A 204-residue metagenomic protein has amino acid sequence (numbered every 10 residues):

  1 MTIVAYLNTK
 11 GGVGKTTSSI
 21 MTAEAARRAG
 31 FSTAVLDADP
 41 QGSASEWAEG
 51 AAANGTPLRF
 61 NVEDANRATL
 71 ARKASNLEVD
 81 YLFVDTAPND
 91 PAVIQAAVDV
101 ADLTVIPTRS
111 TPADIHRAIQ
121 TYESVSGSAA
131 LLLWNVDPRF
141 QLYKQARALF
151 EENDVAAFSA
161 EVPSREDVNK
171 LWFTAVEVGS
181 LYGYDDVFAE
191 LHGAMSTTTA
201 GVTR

Functional and structural regions predicted by a protein language model:
I3-K10, I20-Q95, E123, N169-E177: P-loop/Walker-type NTP enzyme "switch/lid" segment
K15: Conserved lysine of the Walker
L82, T104-V105, A129: Short, well-ordered beta-strand core segments
N89-P112: Inter-motif core of Ras-like GTPase G domains
D99, Y122-S126, F150-E152: Short, conserved loop/helix-junction motifs that constitute active-site signature segments in enzyme catalytic cores
I115-W134: Conserved C-terminal guanine-recognition region of P-loop GTPase G domains, centered on the G4
D137, R147-E177, G193-T198: Beta-strand-loop-alpha "switch" segments that mediate conformational coupling across diverse proteins
V178-R204: NTP-binding/hydrolysis catalytic cores, primarily Walker-type P-loop NTPases
